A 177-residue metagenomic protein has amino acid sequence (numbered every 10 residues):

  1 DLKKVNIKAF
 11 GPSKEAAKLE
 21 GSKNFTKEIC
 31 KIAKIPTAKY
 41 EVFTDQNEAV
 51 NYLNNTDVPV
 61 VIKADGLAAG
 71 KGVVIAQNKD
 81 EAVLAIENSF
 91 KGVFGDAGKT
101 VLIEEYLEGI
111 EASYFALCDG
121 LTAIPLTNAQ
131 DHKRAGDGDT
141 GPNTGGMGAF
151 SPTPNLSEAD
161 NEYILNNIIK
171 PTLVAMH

Functional and structural regions predicted by a protein language model:
D1-G21, K34-T44: A short, GP-enriched loop/loop-strand-helix hinge that lies immediately N-terminal to, or at the N-terminal rim
V5, S22-T26, D45, A69-G70 (+1 more regions): Generic hydrophobic, aliphatic-rich segments that mediate packing or membrane embedding
F10-G11, A38, V61, L102-E104: Structural detector of well-ordered beta-strand residues that form the stable sheet scaffold of enzyme domains
K18-N24, G136-G138: Short, charged, surface-exposed secondary-structure boundary motifs
E48-Y52: Short acidic active-site motifs
D57-K79: Conserved anion/nucleotide-ligand pocket segment
G72, A76-H177: Internal nucleotide-binding/catalytic subdomain
